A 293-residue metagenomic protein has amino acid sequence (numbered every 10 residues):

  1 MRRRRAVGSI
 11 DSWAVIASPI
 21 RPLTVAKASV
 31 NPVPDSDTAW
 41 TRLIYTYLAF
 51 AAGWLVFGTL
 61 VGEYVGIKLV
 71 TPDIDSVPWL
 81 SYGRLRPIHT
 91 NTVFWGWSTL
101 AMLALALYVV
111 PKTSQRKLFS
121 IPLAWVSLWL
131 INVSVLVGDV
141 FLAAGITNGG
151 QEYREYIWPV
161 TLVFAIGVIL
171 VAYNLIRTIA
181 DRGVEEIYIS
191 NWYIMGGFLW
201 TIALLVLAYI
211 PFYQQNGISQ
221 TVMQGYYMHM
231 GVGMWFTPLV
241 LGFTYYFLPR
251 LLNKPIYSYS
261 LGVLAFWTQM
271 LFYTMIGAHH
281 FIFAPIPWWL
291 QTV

Functional and structural regions predicted by a protein language model:
R2-I44, I74-V77: Extramembrane terminal tails and long inter-domain/linker segments of multi-pass membrane proteins
P32-A49, D181-I189: N-terminal juxtamembrane segment and adjoining first transmembrane helix
Y45-D73, Y82-R116, I121-G145, W158-R177 (+4 more regions): Hydrophobic cores of alpha-helical transmembrane segments in multi-pass integral membrane proteins
D75-L80, G217: Solvent-exposed, non-transmembrane regions of integral membrane proteins
G150-T161, E186-S190, S219-H229, P285-V293: Non-cytosolic membrane-interface motifs at loop->transmembrane helix junctions
